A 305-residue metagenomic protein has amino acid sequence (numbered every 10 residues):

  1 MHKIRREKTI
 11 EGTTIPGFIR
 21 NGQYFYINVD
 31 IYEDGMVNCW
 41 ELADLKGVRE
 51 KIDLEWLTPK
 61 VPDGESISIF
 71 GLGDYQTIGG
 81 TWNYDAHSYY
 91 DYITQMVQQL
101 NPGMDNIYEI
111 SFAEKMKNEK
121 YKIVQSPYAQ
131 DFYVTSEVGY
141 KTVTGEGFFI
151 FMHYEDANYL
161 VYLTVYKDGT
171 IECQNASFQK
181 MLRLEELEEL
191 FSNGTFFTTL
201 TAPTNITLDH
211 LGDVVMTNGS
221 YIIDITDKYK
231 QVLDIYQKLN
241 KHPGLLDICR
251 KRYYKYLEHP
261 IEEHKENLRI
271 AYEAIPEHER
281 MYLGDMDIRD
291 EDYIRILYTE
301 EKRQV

Functional and structural regions predicted by a protein language model:
M1-D224: N-terminal accessory interaction module
T226-Y236: Repeat-mediated protein-protein interaction surfaces in helical alpha-solenoids
Q237, C249-K251, E301-V305: Feature detects long, helix-prone N-terminal segments enriched in hydrophobes
Q237-L239, R252-H259: Extended amphipathic alpha-helical scaffold segments
N240-C249, E262: Short amphipathic alpha-helical heptad-repeat segments
C249, K265-I275: Short amphipathic alpha-helical coiled-coil/interface segments
K255-K265, E277-G284: Charged, low-complexity interaction regions
Y282-E300: Short, charged early-sequence alpha-helical segments and their helix-coil boundaries
